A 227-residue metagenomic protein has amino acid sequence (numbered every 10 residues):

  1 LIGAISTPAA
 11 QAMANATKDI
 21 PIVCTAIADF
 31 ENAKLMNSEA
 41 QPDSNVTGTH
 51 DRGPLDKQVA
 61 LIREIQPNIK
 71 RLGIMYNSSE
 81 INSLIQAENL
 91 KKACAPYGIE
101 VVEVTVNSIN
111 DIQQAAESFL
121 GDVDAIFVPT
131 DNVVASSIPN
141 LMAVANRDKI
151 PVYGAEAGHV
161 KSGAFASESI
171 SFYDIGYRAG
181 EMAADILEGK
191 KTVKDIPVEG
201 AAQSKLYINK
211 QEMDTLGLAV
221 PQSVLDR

Functional and structural regions predicted by a protein language model:
L1-R227: Short hydrophobic alpha-helices and adjacent helix-cap/hinge residues
